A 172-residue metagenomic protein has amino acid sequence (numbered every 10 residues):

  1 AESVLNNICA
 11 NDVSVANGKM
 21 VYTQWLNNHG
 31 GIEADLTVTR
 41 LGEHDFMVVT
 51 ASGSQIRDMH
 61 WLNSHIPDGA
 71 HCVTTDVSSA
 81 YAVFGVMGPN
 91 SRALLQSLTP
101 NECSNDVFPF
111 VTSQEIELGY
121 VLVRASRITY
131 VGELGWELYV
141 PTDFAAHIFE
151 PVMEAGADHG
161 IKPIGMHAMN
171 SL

Functional and structural regions predicted by a protein language model:
A1-L172: Basic, glycine/lysine-rich polyanion-binding surfaces/domains
